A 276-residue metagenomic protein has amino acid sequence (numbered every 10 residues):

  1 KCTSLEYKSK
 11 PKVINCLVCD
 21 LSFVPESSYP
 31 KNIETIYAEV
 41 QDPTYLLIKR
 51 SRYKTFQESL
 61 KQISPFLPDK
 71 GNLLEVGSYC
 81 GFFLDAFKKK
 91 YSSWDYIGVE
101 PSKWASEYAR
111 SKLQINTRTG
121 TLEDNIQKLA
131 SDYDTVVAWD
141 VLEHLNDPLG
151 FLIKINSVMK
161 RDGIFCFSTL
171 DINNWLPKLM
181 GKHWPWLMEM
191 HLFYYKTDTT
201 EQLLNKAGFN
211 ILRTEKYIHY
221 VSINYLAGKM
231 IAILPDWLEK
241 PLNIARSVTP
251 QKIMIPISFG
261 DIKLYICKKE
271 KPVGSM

Functional and structural regions predicted by a protein language model:
K1-W139, L149-L152, K216-Y217, G228-K229 (+2 more regions): Conserved N-terminal segment of class I S-adenosyl-L-methionine
C2-T3, M188, V248-P256: Short, P/G- and charge-enriched loop/turn segments at secondary-structure junctions
D140, H144: A short His-aromatic
N146-G150, P177: Short N-terminal helix/helix-N-cap motif within the alpha/beta-hydrolase-1
L149-I164: A short glycine-rich, Lys/Arg-flanked "PGG" loop and its adjoining helix->strand segment in the class I
F167-F193, D198-L203, K229: Short, glycine-/aromatic-enriched active-site segment of Class I SAM-dependent methyltransferases
D198-E215: A SAM-dependent methyltransferase catalytic signature shared across enzymes that methylate proteins
L212-W237: Conserved catalytic loop of SAM-dependent methyltransferase domains
